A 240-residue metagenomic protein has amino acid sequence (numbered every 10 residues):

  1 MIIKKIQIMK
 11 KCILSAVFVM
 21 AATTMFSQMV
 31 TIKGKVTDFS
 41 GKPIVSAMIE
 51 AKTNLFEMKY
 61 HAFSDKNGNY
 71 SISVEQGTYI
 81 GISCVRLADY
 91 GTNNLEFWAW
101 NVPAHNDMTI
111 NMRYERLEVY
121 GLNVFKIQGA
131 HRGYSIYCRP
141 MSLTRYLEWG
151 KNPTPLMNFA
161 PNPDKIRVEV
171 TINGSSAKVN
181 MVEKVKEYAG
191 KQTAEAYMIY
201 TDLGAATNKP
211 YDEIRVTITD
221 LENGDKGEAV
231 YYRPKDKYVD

Functional and structural regions predicted by a protein language model:
M1-C12: Positively charged n-region of N-terminal signal peptides that target proteins for export
L14-S15, K237: General helical structural elements
S15, M25-F26: Cleavable N-terminal signal peptides
F18-V19: Short, linear, compositionally biased motifs with a strong N-terminal bias
Q28-T31, K35, K42-P43, A47-F63 (+1 more regions): Long luminal/extracellular ectodomains of secretory-pathway precursor proteins
